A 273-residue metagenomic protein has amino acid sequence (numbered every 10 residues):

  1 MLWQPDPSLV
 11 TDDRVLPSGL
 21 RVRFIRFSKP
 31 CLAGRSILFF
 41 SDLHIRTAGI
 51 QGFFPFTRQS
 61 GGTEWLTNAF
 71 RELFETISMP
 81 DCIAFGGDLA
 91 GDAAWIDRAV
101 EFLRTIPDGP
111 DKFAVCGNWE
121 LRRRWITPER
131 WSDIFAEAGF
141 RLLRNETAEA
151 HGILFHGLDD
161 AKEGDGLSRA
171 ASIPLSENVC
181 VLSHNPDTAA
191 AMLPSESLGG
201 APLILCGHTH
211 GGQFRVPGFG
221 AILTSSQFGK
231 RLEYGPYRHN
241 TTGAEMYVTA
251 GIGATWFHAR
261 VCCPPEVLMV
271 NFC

Functional and structural regions predicted by a protein language model:
M1-F102: N-terminal active-site segment of His-dependent metallophosphoesterases
P5-T11, V216-I222, A250-A254: Short Pro/Gly-enriched beta-strand edge/turn motifs at strand-loop
V15-P17, S225-F228: Short Gly/Pro-enriched turn/cap motifs at secondary-structure boundaries
K29-P30, L43-T47, E120-L203, T209 (+3 more regions): Conserved catalytic scaffold of divalent metal-dependent phosphoesterases
I37-F39, I83-F85, A114, V181 (+1 more regions): Residue-level marker for buried hydrophobic side chains located in beta-strands that build the well-ordered beta-sheet
A48-F53, G86-T105, C116, L121-E137 (+2 more regions): Metal-dependent catalytic neighborhoods of phosphoester/phosphodiester hydrolases
M79-D81, G109-K112, E177-N178, G200: Loop/turn elements at helix/coil->beta-strand transitions in domains of secreted/extracellular proteins
G212: Glycine-centered loop/turn positions within well-structured domains that cap or flank conserved ligand/cofactor-binding
